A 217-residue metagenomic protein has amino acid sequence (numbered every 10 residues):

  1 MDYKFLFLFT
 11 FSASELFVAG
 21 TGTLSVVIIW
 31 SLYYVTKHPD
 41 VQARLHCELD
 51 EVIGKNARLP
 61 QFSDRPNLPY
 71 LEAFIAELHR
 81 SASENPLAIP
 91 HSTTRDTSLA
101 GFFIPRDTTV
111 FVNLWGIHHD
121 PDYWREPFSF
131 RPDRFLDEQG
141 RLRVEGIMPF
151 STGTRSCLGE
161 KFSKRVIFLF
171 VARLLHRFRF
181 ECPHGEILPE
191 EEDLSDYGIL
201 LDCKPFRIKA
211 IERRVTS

Functional and structural regions predicted by a protein language model:
M1-D50, L78, T109-N113, M148-P149 (+2 more regions): Central I-helix of cytochrome P450 enzymes
S14, A19, A100, D137-I167 (+1 more regions): Cytochrome P450 heme-thiolate "Cys pocket" and heme-binding signature region
V35-P39, L49, I53-N56, A82 (+3 more regions): A generic secondary-structure signal for well-formed alpha-helical elements
P39-V41, R143, F162-I199: Cytochrome P450 heme-binding "Cys pocket" and the immediately downstream C-terminal segment
R58-A100, P121: Conserved cytochrome P450 K-helix E-x-x-R motif and the immediately C-terminal K′/meander segment
I104: PAZ/PAZ-like end-binding module
V112-Q139: Conserved cytochrome P450 K-helix/beta-meander segment immediately N-terminal to the heme-binding cysteine loop
G198-S217: C-terminal helix/juxtamembrane-tail motif
